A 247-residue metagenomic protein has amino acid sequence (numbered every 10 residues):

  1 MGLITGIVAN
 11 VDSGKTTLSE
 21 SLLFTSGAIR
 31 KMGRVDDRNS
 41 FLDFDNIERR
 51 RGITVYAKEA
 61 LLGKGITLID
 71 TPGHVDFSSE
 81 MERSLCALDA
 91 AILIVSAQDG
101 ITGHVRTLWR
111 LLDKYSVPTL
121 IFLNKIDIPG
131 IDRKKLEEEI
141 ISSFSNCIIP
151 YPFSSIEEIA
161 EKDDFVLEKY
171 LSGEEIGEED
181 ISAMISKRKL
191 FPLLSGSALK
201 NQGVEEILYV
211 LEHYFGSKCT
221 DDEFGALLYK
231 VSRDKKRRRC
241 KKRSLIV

Functional and structural regions predicted by a protein language model:
M1-V247: Structural and coupling elements of P-loop NTPases
